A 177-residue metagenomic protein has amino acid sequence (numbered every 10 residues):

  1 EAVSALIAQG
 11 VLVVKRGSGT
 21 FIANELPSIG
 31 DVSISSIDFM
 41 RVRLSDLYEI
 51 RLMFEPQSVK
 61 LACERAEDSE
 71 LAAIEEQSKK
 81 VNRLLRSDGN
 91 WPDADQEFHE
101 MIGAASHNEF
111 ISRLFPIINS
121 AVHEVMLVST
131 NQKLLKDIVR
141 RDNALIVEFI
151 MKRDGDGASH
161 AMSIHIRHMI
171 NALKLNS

Functional and structural regions predicted by a protein language model:
E1-F54, K60: Short linear motifs at protein or domain termini
I7, K174-S177: C-terminal flanking helix
F39-V42, A66, N131: Non-transmembrane, amphipathic alpha-helical segments
L47-V128, I138-E148, G157-H168: Conserved amphipathic alpha-helical segments that form helical-bundle/coiled-coil interaction surfaces
R153, A172-L173: Charged, long alpha-helical assembly modules
